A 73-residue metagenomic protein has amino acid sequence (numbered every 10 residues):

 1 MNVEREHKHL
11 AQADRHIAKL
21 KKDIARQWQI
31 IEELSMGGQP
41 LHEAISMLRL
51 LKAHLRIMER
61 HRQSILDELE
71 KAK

Functional and structural regions predicted by a protein language model:
M1-K73: Anionic, Ser/Thr-rich low-complexity intrinsically disordered regions
